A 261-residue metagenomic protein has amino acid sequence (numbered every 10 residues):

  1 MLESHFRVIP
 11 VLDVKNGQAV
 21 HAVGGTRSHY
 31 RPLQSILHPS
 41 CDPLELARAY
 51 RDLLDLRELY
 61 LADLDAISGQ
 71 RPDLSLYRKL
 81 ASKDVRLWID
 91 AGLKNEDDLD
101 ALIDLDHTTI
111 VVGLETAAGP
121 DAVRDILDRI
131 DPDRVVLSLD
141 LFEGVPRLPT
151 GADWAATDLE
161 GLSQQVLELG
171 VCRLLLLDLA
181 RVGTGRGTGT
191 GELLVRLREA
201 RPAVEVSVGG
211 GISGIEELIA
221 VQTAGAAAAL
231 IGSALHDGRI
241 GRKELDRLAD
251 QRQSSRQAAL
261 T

Functional and structural regions predicted by a protein language model:
R7-K15, L59-L61, L87-A91, I110-V112 (+4 more regions): Hydrophobic faces of well-ordered beta-strands that scaffold small-molecule active sites in alpha/beta enzyme cores
L12-I36, I103, H107-G183, R256: Conserved anion-binding
G24-Q70: N-terminal beta-alpha supersecondary unit
E58-P72, L175-R186: Glycine-rich, proline-tolerant flexible connector loops at the mouths of alpha/beta enzymes
L61, D65, G69-R124, D128: Glycine/small-residue-rich loop that forms an oxyanion/phosphate-binding "nest" at active or ligand-binding sites
R71-R78, A152-G161, R186-V195: Charged helix-capping and loop-helix junction motifs
K83, L87-I110, E192-A229: Catalytic cores of alpha/beta
V123-R129, Q222-T261: C-terminal helical cap(s) of enzyme catalytic domains, especially alpha/beta-barrels
